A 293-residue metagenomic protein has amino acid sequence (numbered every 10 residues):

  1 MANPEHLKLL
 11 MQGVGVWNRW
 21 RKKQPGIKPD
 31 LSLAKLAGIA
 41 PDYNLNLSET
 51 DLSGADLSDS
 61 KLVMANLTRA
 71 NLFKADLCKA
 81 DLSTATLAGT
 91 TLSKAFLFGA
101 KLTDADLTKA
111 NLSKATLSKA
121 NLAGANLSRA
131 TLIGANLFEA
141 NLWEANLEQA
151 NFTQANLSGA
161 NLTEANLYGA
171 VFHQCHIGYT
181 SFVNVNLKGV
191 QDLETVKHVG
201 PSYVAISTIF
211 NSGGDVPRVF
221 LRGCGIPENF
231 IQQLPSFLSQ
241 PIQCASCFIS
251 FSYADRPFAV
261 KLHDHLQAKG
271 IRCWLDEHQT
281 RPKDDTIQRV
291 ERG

Functional and structural regions predicted by a protein language model:
H6-L10, C247: Disulfide-bonded cysteine-rich modules in secreted/extracellular proteins, activating on the conserved Cys frameworks
K8, V16, R21-G213, R218: Tandem repeat scaffolds
Q12, F182, D285: Short, conserved clusters of charged catalytic residues that mark active-site and nucleotide-handling motifs
K23, P227-G293: Conserved N-terminal substructure of TIR/SEFIR domains
G200, V204-Q243: Membrane-proximal C-terminal cap and juxtamembrane stalk of leucine-rich repeat ectodomains
